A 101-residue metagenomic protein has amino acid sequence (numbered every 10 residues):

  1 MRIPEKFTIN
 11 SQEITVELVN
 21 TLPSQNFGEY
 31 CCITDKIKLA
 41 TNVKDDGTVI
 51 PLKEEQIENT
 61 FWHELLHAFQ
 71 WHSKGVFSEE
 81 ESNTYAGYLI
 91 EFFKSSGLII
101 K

Functional and structural regions predicted by a protein language model:
M1-I3, N83-T84: Charge-dense, intrinsically disordered terminal/linker segments
R2-N10, E17-A40, D46-T48: Catalytic zinc-binding patch centered on the HExxH motif and its immediate surroundings that defines zinc-dependent
I37-T60, H72-S73: Short pre-active-site segment immediately N-terminal to the catalytic Zn-binding motif
W62, L66-Q70: Short active-site segment of divalent metal-dependent hydrolases/proteases that encodes the spacing between
S73-K101: Post-HExxH zinc-binding segment in Zn-dependent metallohydrolases
